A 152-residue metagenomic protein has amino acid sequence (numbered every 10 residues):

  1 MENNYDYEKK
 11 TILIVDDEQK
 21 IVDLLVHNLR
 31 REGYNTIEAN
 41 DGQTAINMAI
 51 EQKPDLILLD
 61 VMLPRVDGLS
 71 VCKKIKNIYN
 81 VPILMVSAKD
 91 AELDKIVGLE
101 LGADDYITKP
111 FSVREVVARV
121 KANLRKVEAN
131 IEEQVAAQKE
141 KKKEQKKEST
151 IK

Functional and structural regions predicted by a protein language model:
E8-T11, A122-K152: Short, Lys/Arg-enriched segments at the junction into DNA-binding effector domains of transcriptional regulators
V22, P64, A91, K109: The feature encodes the CheY-like receiver
D23-R31: Charged docking surfaces used in two-component/phosphorelay signaling
G33-N40, M48: Short hydrophobic/Thr-rich beta-strand motif most characteristic of the beta2 strand and flanking loop of CheY-like
I50-Q52, K74-V81, L101: Conserved phosphotransfer cores of two-component systems
Q52-L58, L63: Active-site beta3 strand of CheY-like receiver
